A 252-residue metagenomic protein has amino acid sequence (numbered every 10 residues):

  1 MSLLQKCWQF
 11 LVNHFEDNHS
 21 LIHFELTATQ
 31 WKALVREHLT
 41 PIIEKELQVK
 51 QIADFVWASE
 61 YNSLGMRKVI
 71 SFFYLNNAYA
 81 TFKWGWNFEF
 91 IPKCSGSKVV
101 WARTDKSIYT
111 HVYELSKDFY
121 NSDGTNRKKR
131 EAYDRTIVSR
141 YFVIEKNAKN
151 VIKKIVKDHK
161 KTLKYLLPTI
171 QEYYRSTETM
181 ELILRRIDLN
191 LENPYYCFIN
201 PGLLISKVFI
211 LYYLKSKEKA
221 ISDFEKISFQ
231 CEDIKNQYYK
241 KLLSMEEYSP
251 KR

Functional and structural regions predicted by a protein language model:
S2-A28, A58-R252: Intrinsically disordered, low-complexity regulatory regions enriched in serine/threonine/proline and acidic residues
A28-I52: Amphipathic alpha-helical segments
D54-V56: Proline- and acidic/polar-enriched loop/turn elements at helix boundaries
